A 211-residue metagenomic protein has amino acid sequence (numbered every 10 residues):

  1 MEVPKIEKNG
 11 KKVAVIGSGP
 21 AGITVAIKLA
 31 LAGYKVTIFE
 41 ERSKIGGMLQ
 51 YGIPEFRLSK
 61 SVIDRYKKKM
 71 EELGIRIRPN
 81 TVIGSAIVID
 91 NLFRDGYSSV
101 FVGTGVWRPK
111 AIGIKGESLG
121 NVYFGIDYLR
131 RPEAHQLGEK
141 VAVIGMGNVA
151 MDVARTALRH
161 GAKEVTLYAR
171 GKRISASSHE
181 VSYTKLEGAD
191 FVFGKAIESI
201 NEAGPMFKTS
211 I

Functional and structural regions predicted by a protein language model:
M1-V13, G125-E139: A short, basic/flexible loop-to-alpha-helix module at the beginning of a structural domain
K11-T37, A150-L158: N-terminal Rossmann-like FAD-binding beta1-loop-alpha1 element of flavoenzymes
V13-V15, V36, V122, V141 (+1 more regions): Conserved hydrophobic helix-helix packing surfaces used for dimerization/oligomerization
I16, F39, G96-G105, V143-I144: Short hydrophobic core segments
A21, K44, W107, V149 (+1 more regions): Conserved Rossmann-like nucleotide-cofactor binding loop
Y34-Q50, T166-I174: Glycine-rich FAD pyrophosphate-binding loop
G52-R57: Short glycine-enriched, charge-decorated loop/helix-capping segments at active-site entrances that position
S61-K110, N121-E133, L137, R159-I211: A Rossmann-like FAD-binding core segment of flavoenzymes
